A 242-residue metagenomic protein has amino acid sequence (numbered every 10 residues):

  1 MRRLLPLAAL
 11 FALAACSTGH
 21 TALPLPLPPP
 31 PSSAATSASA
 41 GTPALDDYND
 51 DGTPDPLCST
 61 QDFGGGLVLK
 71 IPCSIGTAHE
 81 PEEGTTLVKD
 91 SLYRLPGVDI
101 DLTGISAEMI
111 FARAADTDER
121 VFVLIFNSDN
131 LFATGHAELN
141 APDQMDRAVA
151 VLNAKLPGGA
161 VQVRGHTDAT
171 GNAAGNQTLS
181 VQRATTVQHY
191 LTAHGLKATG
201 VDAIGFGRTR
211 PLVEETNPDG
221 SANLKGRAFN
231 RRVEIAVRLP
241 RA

Functional and structural regions predicted by a protein language model:
R2-L5, C16-V121: N-terminal targeting leaders that direct proteins to extracytoplasmic destinations
L102-F111, D116-T117, L131-G165, T192 (+1 more regions): Periplasmic peptidoglycan-binding/anchoring modules of Gram-negative envelope and division proteins
R113-A115, F122, N153, L224-R227: Short secondary-structure boundary/capping segments
D118-V121, I125-N127, L156-G158, L196-A198 (+1 more regions): Extracytoplasmic
N130-L139, T170-T178: Second-shell loop/turn segments in exported
R164-A242: Periplasmic OmpA-like peptidoglycan-binding domain that tethers envelope proteins to the cell wall
